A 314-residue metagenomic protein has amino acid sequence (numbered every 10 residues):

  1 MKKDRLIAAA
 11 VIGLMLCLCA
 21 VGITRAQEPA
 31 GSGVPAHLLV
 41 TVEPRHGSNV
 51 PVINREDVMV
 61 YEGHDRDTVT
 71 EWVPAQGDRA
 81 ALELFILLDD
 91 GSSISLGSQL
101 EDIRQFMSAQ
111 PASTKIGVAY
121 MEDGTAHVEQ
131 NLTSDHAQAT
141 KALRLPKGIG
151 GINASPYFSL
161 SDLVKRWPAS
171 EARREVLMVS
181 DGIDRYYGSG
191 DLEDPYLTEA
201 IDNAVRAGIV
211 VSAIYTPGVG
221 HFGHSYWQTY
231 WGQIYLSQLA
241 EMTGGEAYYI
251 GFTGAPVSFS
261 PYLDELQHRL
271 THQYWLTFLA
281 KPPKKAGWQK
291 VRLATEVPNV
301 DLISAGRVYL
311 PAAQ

Functional and structural regions predicted by a protein language model:
M1-D4: N-terminal secretory signal peptides that target proteins for export/translocation
A9-A20: Bacterial N-terminal signal peptides
A26-Q314: Scaffold/interface architecture of coatomer-like assemblies
